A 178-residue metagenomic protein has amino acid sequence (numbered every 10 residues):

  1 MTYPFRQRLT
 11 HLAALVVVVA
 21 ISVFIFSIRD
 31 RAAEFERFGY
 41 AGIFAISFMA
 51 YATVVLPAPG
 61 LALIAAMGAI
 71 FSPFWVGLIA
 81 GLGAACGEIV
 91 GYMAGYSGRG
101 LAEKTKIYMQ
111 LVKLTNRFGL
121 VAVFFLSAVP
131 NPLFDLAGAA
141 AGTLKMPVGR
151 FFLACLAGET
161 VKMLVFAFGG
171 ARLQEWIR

Functional and structural regions predicted by a protein language model:
M1-F44, A69-D135, T143-R150, C155-R178: Membrane-interfacial helix-loop-helix
I43-A66, V129-A139: Transmembrane helix boundary and interhelical junction motifs in multipass membrane proteins
